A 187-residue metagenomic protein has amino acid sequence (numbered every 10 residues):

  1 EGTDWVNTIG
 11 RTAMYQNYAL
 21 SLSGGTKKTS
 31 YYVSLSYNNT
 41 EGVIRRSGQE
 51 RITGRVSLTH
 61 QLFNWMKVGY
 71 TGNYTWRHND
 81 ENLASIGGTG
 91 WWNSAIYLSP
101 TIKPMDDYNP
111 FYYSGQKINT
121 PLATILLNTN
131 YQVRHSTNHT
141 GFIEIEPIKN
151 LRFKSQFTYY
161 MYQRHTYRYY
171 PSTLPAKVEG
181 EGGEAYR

Functional and structural regions predicted by a protein language model:
E1, G42-S47, T53-N138, K154-R187: Surface-exposed loop/interface segments of Gram-negative outer-membrane beta-barrel transport/assembly proteins
E1-R45, L83-S85, T124-N128, I143-E146: Residues embedded in well-ordered regular secondary structure
K27-K28, N64, K149, F153: Short coil turns and loop connectors of transmembrane beta-barrels in diderm outer membranes and organellar homologs
P147-N150, Y162: Generic N-terminal helix/loop capping motif
